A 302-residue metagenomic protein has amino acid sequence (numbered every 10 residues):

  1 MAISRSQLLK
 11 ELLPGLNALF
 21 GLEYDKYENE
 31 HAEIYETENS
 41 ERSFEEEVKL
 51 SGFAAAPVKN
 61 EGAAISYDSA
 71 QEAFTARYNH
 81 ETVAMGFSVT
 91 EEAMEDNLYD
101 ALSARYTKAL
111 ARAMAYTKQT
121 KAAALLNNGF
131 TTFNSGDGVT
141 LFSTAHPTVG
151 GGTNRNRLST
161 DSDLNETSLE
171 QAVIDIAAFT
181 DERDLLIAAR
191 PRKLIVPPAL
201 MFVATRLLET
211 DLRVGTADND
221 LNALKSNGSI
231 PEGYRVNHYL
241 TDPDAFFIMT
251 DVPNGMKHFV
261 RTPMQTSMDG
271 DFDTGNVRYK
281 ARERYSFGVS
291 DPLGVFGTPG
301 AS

Functional and structural regions predicted by a protein language model:
M1-Y27: N-terminal alpha-helical "arm" segments
A2-K10, F142-D181, A188-K193, A199-S302: Sequence/fold signature of self-assembling virion shell proteins
G21-Y27, N39, T117-L125, S168-I176 (+1 more regions): Charged, low-complexity, helix-prone segments enriched in Lys/Glu/Asp/Gln
D25-V83: Assembly/oligomerization interface modules of large self-assembling protein complexes
T37, E41-V48, K108, A124-T131 (+6 more regions): Short, surface-exposed, charged/polar-biased interaction segments
T75-F133, L194, Y279-A281: Long, contiguous amphipathic alpha-helices that act as assembly "spine/axial" helices in icosahedral shell and virion
N79, L186-A188: Solvent-exposed alpha-helices and their adjacent loops that cap or buttress functional pockets in soluble metabolic
D100-R105, R112-D175: Alpha-helical scaffold segments that mediate packing/assembly in large oligomeric complexes
